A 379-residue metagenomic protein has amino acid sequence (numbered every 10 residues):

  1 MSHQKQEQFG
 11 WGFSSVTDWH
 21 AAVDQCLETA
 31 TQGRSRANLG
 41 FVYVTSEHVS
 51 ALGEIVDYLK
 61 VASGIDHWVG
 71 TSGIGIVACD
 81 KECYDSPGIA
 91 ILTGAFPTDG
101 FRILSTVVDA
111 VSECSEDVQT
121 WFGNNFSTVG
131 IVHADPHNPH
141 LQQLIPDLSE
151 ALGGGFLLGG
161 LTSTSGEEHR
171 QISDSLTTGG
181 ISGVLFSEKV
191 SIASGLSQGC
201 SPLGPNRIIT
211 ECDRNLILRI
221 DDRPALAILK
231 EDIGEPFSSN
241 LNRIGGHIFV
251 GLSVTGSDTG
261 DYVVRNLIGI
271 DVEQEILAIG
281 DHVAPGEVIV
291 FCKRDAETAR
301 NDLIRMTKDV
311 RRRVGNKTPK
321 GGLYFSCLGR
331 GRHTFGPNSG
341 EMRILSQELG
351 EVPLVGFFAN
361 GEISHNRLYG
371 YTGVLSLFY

Functional and structural regions predicted by a protein language model:
S2-K60, D66-H67, T71-G322, C327-F335 (+2 more regions): Small-residue-enriched flexible segments
